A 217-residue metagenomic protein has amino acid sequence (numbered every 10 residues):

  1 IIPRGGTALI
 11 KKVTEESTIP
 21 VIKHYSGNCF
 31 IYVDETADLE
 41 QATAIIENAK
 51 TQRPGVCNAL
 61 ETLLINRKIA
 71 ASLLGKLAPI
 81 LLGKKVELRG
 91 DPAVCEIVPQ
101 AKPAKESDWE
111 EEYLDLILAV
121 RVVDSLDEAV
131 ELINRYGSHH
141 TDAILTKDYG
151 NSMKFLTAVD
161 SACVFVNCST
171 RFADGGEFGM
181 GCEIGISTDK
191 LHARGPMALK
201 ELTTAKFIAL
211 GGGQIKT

Functional and structural regions predicted by a protein language model:
I1, N66, A129, G181: Residue-level signal for inorganic ion chemistry
I2-V13, S125: Glycine-rich phosphate-binding loop
I10-D115, V166: ALDH superfamily catalytic-core signature
I31-E35, L64-R67, V123, L145-K147 (+1 more regions): Short beta-strand-to-turn element immediately C-terminal to the catalytic PLP-Schiff-base lysine in fold type I
L39, S125-L126, Y149: Residues at or immediately preceding the N-termini of alpha-helices
L63-I65, D115-D124, H139-I144: Short, well-ordered beta-strand elements within core beta-sheets of diverse protein domains
A71-G75, L126-E131, M153: Short, conserved charged micro-motifs
E131-K216: C-terminal core of ALDH-fold dehydrogenases
